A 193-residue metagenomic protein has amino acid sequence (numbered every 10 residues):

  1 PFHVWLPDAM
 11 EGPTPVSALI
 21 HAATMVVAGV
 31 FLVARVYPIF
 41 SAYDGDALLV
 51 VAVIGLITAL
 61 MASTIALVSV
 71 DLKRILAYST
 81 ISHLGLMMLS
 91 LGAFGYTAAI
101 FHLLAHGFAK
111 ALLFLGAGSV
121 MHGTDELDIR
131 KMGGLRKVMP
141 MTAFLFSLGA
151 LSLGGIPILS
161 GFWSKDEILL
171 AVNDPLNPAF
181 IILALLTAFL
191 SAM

Functional and structural regions predicted by a protein language model:
P1-M193: Hydrophobic transmembrane alpha-helices and their helix-loop junctions in integral membrane proteins
